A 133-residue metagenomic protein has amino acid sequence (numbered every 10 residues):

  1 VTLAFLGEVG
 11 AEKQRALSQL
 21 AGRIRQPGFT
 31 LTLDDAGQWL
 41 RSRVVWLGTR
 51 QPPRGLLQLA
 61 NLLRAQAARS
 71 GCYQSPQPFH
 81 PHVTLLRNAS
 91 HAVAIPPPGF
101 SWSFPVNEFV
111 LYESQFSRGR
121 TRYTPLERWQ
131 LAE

Functional and structural regions predicted by a protein language model:
T2-E133: Histidine-dependent nucleotide/RNA phosphoesterase domain, centered on the 2H-phosphoesterase fold with its duplicated
